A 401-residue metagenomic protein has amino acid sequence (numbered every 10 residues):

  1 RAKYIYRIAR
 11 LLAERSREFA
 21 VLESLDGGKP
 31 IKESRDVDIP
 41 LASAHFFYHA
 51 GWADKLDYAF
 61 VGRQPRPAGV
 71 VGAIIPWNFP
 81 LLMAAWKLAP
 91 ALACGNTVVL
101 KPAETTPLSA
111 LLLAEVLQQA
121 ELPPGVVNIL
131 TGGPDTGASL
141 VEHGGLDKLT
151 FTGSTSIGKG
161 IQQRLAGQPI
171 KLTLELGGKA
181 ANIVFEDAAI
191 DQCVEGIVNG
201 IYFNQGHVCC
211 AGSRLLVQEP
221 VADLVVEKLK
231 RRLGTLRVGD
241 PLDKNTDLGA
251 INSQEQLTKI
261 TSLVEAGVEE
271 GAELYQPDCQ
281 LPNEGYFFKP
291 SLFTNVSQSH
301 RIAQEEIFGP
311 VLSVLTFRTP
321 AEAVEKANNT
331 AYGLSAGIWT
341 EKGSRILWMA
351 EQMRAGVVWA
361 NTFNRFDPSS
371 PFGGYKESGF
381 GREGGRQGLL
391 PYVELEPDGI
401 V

Functional and structural regions predicted by a protein language model:
R1, E23, F46, G95 (+8 more regions): Residue-level signal for inorganic ion chemistry
R1-L56: Glycine-rich loop-to-alpha-helix module at the N-terminal edge of alpha/beta enzyme cores
A2-A9, A20, S43, A110 (+7 more regions): Hydrophobic face of alpha-helices
R10-R17, G28, K32, G51 (+10 more regions): Generic secondary-structure signature for well-ordered alpha-helical cores
S16, I31, I190, A222 (+2 more regions): Residues at or immediately preceding the N-termini of alpha-helices
K55-Q192, F317: Rossmann-like NAD(P) dinucleotide-binding subdomain of oxidoreductase/dehydrogenase enzymes
L122, L146, I183, R237 (+4 more regions): Conserved C-terminal structural/oligomerization subdomain of aldehyde/semialdehyde dehydrogenase
S156-S297, A360: ALDH superfamily catalytic-core signature
